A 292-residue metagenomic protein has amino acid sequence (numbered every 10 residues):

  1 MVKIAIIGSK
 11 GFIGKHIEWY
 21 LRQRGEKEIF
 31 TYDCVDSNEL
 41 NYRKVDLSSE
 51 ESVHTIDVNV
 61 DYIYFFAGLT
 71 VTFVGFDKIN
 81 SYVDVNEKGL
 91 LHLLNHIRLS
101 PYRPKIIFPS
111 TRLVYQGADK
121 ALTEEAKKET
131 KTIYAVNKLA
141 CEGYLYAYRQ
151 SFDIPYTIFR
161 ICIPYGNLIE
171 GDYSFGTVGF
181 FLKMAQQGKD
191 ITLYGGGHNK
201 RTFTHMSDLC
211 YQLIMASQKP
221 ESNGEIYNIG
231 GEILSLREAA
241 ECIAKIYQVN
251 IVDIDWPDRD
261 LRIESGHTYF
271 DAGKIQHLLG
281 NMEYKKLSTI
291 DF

Functional and structural regions predicted by a protein language model:
A5-R24: N-terminal Rossmann NAD(P)H-binding glycine-rich loop of SDR-like oxidoreductase domains
C34-E50: Rossmann-fold cofactor-recognition segment
L47, E51-V85: NAD(P)H-binding glycine-rich loop region in Rossmannoid oxidoreductase-like domains and their noncatalytic homologs
G68, V83-L90, I97, I107 (+1 more regions): Short alpha-helix in the Rossmann-fold core of NAD(P)-dependent oxidoreductases
V83, E87, A126, T130-E142 (+2 more regions): Short-chain dehydrogenase/reductase
L91-I133: Conserved Rossmann-fold NAD(P)-dependent oxidoreductase catalytic core, especially the SDR/UDP-sugar
K120, Y146-K200, M206-Y211, I243-A244: NAD(P)-dependent short-chain dehydrogenase/reductase
K189, L193-F292: C-terminal substrate-binding subdomain of Rossmann-fold SDR/epimerase-dehydratase oxidoreductases
